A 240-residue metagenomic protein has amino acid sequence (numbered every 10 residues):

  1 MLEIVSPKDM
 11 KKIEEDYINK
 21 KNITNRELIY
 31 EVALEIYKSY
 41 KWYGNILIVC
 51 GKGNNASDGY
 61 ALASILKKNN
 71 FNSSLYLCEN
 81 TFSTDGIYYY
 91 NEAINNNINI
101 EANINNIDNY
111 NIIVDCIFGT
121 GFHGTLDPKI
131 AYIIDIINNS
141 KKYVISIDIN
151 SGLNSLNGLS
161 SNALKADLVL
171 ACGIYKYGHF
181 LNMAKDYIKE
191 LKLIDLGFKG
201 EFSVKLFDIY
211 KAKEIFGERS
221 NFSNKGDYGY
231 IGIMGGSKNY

Functional and structural regions predicted by a protein language model:
M1-L77, H179-Y240: Small-residue (G/A/S/T)-rich helix-start motifs and N-terminal tracts that mark the onset
T24, I100-N106, N154, D208-A212: Short, solvent-exposed coil/turn linker segments
Y37-C116, T125-I147: Nucleotide and nucleotide-moiety/phosphate-recognizing core
N111-I112, I117-V204: Internal gly/pro-rich beta-alpha loop/helix module that stabilizes soluble enzyme cofactors or their anionic handles
